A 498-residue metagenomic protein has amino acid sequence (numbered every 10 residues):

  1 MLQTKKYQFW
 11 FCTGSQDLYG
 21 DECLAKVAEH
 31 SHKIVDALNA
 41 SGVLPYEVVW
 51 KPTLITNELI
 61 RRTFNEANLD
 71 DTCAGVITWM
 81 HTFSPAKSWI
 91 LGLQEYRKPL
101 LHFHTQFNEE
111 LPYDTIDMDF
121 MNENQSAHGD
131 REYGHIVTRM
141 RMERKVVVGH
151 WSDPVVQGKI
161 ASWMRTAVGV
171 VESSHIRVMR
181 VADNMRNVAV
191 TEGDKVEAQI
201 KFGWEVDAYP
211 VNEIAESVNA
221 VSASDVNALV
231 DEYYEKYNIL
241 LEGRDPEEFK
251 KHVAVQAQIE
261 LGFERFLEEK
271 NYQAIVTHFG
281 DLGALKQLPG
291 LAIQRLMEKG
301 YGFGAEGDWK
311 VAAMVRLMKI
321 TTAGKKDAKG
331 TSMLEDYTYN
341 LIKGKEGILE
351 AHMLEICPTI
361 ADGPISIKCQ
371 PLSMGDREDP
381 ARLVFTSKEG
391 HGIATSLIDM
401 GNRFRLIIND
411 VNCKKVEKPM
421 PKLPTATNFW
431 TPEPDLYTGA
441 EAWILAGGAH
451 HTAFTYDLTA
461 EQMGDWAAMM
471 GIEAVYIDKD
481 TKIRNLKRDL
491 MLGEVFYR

Functional and structural regions predicted by a protein language model:
Q3-K26, H175-N184: Short beta-strand segments enriched in small/hydrophobic residues
A25-S41: Short catalytic helix/loop segments, enriched in acidic residues and glycine and frequently bearing histidine
Y46-E47, H104, E109-R244: Cap/lid and interdomain-hinge subdomains that line or gate substrate/regulatory clefts in soluble alpha/beta enzymes
I60-C73, I90-G92, E260-E269: Short, well-structured alpha-helical segments in soluble
C73-F83, L101-F103, Y272-T277: Periplasmic-binding protein-like
E232, K236-G324: Long, internal scaffold/assembly segments composed of regular secondary structure
G300-T425: C-terminal catalytic subdomain
D376-R498: Extended hydrophobic packing segments that form well-structured cores
